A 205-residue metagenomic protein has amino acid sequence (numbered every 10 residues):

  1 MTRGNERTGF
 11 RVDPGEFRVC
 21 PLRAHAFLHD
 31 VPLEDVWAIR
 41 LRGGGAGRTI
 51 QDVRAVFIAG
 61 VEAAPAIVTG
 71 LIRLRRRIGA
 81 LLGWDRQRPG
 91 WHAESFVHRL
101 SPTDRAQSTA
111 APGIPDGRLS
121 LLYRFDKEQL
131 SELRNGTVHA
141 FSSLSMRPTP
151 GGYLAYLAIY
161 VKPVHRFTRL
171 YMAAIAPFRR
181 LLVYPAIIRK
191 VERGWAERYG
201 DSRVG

Functional and structural regions predicted by a protein language model:
T2-Q107: Hydrophobic ligand-binding cavity/cleft-lining segments
E34-A38, E128, L154-Y156: Intrinsic-disorder/low-complexity, polar/charged segments enriched in Ser/Thr/Lys/Arg/Asp/Glu/Gln
I39-L41, L133, I159: Hydrophobic side chains in beta-strands
T69-A80, T168-A176, R180-V183: Short hydrophobic helices that act as membrane-entry/anchoring signals
A106-T149: Hydrophobic-ligand binding "helix-grip"
N135-A173: Beta-strand/loop substructures that line and gate deep hydrophobic ligand-binding cavities in soluble
M172-D201: A conserved amphipathic terminal alpha-helix motif
V204: Active-site-proximal cofactor/substrate-binding loop regions of enzyme domains
